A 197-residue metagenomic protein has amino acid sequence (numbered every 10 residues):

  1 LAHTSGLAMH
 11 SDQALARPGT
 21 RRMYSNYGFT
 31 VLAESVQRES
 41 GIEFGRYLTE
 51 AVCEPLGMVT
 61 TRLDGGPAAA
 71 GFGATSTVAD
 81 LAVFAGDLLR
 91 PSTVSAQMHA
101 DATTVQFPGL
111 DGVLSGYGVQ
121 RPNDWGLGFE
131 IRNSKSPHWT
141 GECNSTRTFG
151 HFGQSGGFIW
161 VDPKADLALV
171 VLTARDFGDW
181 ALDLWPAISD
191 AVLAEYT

Functional and structural regions predicted by a protein language model:
L1-N26, A33, S40-E43: Active-site-proximal loop and beta-strand segments within enzyme catalytic domains
A2-H3, T61-L63, L88: Alpha-helix C-terminal capping segments
A2-L7, E50, E54-M58: Glycine-rich, acidic and aromatic/proline-enriched surface loops and short helix-turn segments that act as binding
L7, F29, R175-F177: Solvent-exposed loop/turn segments at secondary-structure junctions within structured extracellular/periplasmic domains
A8-L15, T60-G65, W139-C143: The feature captures the short pre-catalytic strand/loop hairpin that immediately precedes and shapes the active-site
T20-R21, Q37-I42, R46-E54, G66-T197: Catalytic loop of the DD-peptidase/beta-lactamase superfamily, centered on the K-T-G motif and neighboring
Y27-G28, M98: Short, conserved alpha-helical segments within structured domains
T30-L32, P67-A68: Short hydrophobic "helix-edge" motifs at membrane interfaces and signal-peptide entry regions
